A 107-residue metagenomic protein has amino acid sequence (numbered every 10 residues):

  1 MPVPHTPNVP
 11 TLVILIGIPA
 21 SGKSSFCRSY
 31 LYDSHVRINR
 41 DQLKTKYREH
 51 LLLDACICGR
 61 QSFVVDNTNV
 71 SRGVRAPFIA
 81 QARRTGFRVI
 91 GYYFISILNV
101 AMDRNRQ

Functional and structural regions predicted by a protein language model:
M1-T6: Pre-Walker A adenine-sensing motif
P7, I14-I16, D54, I97-Q107: Flexible phosphate-sensing "switch/lid" loops adjacent to ATP/NTP-binding sites across phosphate-transfer
V9, V13-I16, S21-P77: Conserved substrate/cofactor phosphate-moiety recognition/catalytic segment in nucleotide-dependent phosphotransferases
N69-Q107: Replace "adjacent to P-loop NTPase cores in ATP/GTP-dependent enzymes" with "adjacent to NTP-binding cores
